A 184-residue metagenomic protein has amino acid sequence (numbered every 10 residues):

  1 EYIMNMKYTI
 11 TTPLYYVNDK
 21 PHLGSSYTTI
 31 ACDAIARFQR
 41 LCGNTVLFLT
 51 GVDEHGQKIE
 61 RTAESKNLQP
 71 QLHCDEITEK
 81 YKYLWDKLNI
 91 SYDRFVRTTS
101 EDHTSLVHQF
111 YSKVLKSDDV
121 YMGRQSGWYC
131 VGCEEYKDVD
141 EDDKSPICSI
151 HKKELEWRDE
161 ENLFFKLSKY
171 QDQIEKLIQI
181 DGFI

Functional and structural regions predicted by a protein language model:
M4-I184: N-terminal, positively charged nucleic-acid-binding surface of large information/translation enzymes
